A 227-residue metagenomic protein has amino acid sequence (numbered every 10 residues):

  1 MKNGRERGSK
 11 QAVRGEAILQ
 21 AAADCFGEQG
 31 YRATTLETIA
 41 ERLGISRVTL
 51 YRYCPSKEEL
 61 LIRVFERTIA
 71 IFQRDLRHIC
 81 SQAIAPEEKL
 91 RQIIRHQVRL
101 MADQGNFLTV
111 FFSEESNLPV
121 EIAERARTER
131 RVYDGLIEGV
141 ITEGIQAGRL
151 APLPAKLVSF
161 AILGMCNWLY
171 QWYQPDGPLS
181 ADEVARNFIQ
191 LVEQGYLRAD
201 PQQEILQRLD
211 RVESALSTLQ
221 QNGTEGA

Functional and structural regions predicted by a protein language model:
M1-Q29, T34-R42, E59-I62: Basic, helix-initiating cap at the start of DNA-binding domains
M1-V13, D200-A227: N-terminal intrinsically disordered/low-complexity leader segments
G44-C54: Short hydrophobic/aromatic patch on the recognition helix
R63, R77-N106, I162: Hydrophobic alpha-helical connector segments
E66-Q73: Short, basic, alpha-helical segments at the C-terminal edge of helix-turn-helix-like DNA-binding modules
A102-E121, E138: Amphipathic alpha-helical segments used for helix-helix packing
V120-Q146, K156-F160, E183: Amphipathic alpha-helical packing segments from all-alpha helical-bundle domains
I145-L191, A199-R211: Hydrophobic/aromatic-rich alpha-helical bundle segments in the mid-to-C-terminal region
